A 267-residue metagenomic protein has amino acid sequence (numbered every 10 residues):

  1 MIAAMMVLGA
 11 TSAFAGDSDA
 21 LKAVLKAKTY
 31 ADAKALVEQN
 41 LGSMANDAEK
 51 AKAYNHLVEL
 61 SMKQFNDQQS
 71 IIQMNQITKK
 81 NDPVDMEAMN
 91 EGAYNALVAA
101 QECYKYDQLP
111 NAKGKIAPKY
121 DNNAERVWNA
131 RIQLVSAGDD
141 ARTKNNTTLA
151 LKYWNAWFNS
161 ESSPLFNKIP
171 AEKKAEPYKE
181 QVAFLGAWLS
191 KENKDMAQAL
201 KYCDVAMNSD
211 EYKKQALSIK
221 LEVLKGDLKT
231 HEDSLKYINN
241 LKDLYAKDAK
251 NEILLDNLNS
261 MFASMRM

Functional and structural regions predicted by a protein language model:
F14-D17, N129-S136, A175-L185, D210-K220 (+2 more regions): Generic helix N-cap/helix-start motif at coil->alpha-helix transitions
F14-Q69: Start-of-domain marker
A20, N40, K50, L57 (+8 more regions): Structural register within alpha-helical repeat arrays
V24, S61, A141, A183 (+3 more regions): Residue at a conserved register position within TPR or TPR-like alpha-solenoid repeats
A27, L57, Q64, K144 (+3 more regions): Structural motif corresponding to the intra-repeat A-B loop/turn of tetratricopeptide repeats
E38, V98-Q101, N155, D204 (+2 more regions): Alpha-solenoid helical repeat scaffolds
A45-A48, Q108, S162, E211-Y212 (+1 more regions): Short coil turns that delineate tetratricopeptide repeat
M62-T148, K152, A156-E180, A197 (+1 more regions): Short coil/linker segments at helix-helix boundaries
